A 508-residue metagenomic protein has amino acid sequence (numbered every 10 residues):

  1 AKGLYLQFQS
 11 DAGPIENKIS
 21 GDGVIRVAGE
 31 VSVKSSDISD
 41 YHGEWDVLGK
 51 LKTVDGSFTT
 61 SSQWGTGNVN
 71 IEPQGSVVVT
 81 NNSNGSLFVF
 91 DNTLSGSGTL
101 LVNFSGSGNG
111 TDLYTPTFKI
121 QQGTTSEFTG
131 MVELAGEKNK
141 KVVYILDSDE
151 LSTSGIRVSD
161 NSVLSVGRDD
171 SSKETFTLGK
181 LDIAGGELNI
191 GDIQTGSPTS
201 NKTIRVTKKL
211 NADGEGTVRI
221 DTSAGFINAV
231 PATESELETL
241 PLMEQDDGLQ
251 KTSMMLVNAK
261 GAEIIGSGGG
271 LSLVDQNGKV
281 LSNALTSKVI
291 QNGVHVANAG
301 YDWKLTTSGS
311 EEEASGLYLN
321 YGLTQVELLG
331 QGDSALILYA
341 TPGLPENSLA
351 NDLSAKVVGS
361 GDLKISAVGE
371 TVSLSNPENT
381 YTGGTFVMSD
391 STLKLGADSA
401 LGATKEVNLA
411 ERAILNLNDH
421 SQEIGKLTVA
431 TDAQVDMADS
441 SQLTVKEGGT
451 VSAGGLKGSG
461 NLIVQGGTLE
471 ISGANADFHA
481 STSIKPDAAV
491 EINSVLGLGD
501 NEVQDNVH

Functional and structural regions predicted by a protein language model:
A1-D22, S32-S97, K119-G185, N189-N211 (+8 more regions): Surface-exposed loop/turn positions within long extracellular repeat scaffolds, especially the passenger domains
G3-Y5, I25, S76-V77, T99-L100 (+7 more regions): Hydrophobic beta-strand segments of well-ordered beta-sheets in folded domains
Y5, R26-V27, V47-L48, V143-I145 (+11 more regions): Ordered hydrophobic segments in well-structured contexts
I25-V33, G316-L374: N-terminal segments that cap or nucleate solenoid repeat domains
S107-L113: Intrinsically disordered, low-complexity Ser/Thr- and acidic-rich flexible linkers and loops, especially at boundaries
A184-S315, K457: Extracellular, surface-exposed repeat/solenoid domains
L281, V296, Q422, Q442-L443 (+1 more regions): Short, isolated positions in well-ordered beta-strands
